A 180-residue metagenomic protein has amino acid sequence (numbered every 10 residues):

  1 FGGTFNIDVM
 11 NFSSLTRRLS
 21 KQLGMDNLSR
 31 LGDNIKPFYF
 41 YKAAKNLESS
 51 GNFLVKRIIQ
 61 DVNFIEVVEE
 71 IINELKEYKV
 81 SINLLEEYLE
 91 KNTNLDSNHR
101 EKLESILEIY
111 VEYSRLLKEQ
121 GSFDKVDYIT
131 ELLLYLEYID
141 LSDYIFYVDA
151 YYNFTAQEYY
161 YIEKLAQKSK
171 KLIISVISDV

Functional and structural regions predicted by a protein language model:
F1-L84, S97: Conserved P-loop NTPase-based nucleic-acid remodeling module centered on helicase motor cores
D33, L84-V180: Conserved helicase NTPase motor core
